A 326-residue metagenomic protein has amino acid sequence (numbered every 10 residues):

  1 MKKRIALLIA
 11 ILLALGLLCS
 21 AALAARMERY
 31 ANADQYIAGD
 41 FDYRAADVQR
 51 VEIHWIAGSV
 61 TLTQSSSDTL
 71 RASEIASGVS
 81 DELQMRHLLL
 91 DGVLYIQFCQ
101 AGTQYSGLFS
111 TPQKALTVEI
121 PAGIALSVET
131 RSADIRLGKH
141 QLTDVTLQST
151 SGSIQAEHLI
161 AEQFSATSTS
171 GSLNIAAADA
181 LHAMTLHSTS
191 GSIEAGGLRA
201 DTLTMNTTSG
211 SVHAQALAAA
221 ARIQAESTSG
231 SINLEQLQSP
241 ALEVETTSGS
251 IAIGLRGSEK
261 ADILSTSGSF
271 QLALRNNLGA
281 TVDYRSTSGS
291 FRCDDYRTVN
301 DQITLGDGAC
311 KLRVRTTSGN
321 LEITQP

Functional and structural regions predicted by a protein language model:
M1-R4: Positively charged n-region of N-terminal signal peptides that target proteins for export
L7-A22: Hydrophobic membrane-insertion alpha-helices, especially the h-region of bacterial N-terminal signal peptides
R26-C99, F109-E129, D134-T146, I154-L159 (+3 more regions): Short linear S-[DN]-x-LW-Φ motif typified by the pepsin-like aspartic protease active-site region
S73, Y105-Q113, G138-H140, S168 (+3 more regions): A short, polar/proline- and glycine-enriched secondary-structure boundary/capping micro-motif
F98-F109, D295-L305: Acidic/polar low-complexity surface segments
T150: Charged, often glycine-rich, active-site loop that binds/positions anionic groups
E157, F164, L173-S188, S192-P326: Short, surface-exposed interaction patches in beta-rich subdomains that mediate adhesion/assembly near membranes
